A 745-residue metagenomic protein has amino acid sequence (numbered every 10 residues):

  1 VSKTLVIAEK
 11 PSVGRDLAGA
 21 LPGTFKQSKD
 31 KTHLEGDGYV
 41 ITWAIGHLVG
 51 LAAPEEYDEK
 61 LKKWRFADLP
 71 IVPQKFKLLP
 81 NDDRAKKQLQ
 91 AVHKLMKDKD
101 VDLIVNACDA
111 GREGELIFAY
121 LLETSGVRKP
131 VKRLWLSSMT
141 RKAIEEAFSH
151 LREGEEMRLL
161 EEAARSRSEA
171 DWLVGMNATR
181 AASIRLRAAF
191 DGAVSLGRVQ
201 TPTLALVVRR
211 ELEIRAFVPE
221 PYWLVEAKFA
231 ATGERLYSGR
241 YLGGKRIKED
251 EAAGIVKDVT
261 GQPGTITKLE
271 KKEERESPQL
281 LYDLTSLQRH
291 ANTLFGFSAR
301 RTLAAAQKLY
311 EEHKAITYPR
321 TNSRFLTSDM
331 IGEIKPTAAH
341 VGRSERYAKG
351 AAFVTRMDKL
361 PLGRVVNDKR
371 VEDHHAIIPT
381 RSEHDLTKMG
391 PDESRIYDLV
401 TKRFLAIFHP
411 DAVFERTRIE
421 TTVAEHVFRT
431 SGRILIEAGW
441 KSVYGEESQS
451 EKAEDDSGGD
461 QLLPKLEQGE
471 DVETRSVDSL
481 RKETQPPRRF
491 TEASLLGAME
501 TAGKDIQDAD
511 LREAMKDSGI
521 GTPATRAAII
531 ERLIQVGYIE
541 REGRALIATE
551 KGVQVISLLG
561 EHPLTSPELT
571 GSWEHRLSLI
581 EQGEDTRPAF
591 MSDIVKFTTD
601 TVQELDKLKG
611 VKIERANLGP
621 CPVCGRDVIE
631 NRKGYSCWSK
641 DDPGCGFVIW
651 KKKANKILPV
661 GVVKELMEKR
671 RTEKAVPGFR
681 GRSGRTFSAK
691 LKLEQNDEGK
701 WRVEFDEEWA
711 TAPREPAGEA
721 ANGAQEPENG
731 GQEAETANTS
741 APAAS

Functional and structural regions predicted by a protein language model:
V1-S168, W172-V174, P486: Intrinsically disordered, low-complexity regulatory segments
S2-L5, A85, M96, T179 (+7 more regions): Basic, low-complexity terminal or inter-domain segments flanking catalytic cores
P11-A18, G38-I41, I45, F66 (+21 more regions): Amphipathic alpha-helical transducer elements in NTP-driven molecular machines
Q90, D98-K99, M139-F229, K271-R275: C-terminal or mid-to-C-terminal helical accessory/interaction module adjacent to the motor/catalytic core
D109, H290, L294-R301: A conserved hydrophobic secondary-structure block that centers on an alpha-helix together with its immediately flanking
R246-Y282, Q288, P486, G503: Metal- or metallocofactor-binding catalytic centers and their adjacent structured scaffolds across diverse enzyme
